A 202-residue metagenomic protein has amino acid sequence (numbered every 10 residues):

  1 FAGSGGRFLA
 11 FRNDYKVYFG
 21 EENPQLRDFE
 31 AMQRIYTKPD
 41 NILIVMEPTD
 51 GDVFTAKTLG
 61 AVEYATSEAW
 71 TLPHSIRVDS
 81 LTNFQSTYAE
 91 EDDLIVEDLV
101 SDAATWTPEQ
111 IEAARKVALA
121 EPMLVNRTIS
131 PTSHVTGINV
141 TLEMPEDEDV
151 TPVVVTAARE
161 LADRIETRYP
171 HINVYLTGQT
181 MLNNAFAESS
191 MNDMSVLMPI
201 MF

Functional and structural regions predicted by a protein language model:
F1-A10, M198, F202: Hydrophobic alpha-helical transmembrane signal-anchor segments
G6-V53, L59, T105-T128, E143: Solvent-exposed, non-transmembrane loop/terminal regulatory segments of multi-pass membrane proteins
D28, T58-A65, H74, V154 (+1 more regions): Stable alpha-helical elements in mature extracytoplasmic
R34, G60, A104-F202: Extracytoplasmic
L43, R77, H171-Y175: Residues at or immediately flanking beta-strands
I44-P48, E63-A89: Short amphipathic beta-strand/extended segments in non-transmembrane regions
P48, D52-K57, E63-E68, E160-R164: Structural signature of multi-pass, alpha-helical inner-membrane proteins
P48-G51, F84-S86, Q179-N184: Short, internal active-site loops enriched in acidic
